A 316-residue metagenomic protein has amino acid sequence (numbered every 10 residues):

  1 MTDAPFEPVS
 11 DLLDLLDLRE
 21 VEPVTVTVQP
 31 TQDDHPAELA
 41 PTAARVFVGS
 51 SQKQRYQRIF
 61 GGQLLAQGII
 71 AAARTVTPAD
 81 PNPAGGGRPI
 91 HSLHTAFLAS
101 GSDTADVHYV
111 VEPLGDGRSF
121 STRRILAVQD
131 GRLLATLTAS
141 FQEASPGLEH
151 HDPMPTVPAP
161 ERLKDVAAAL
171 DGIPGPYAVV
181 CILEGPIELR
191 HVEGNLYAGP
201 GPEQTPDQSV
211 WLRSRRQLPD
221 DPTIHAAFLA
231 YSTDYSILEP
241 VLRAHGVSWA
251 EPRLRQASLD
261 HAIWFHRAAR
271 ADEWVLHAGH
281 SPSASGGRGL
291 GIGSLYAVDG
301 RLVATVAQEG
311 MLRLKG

Functional and structural regions predicted by a protein language model:
M1-G316: Terminal targeting signals and extreme-terminal segments of soluble enzymes
